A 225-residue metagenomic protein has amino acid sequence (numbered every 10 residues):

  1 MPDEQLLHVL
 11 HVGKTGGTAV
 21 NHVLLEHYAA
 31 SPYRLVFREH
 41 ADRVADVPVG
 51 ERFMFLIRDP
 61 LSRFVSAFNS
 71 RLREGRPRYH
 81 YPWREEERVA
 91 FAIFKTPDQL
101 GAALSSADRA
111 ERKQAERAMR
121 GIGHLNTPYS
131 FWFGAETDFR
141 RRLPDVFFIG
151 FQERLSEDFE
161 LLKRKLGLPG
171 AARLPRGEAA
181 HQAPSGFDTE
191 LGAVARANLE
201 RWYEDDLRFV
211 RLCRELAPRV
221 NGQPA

Functional and structural regions predicted by a protein language model:
M1-A225: Membrane-interface amphipathic segments in extracytoplasmic regions
